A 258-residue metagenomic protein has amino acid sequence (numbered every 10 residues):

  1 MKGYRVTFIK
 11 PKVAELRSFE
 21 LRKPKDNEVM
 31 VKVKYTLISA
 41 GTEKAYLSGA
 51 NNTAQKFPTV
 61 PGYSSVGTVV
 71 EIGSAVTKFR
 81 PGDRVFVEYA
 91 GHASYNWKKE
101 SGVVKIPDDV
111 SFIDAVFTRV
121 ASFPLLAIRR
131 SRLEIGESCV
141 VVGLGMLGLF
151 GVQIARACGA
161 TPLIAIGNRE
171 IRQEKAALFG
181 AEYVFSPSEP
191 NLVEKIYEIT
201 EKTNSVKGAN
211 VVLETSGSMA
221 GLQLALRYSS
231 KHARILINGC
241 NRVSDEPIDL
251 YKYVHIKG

Functional and structural regions predicted by a protein language model:
R22-I38, G49-G91: Glycine-rich beta-strand-centered segment in the early N-terminal region that forms part of a ligand/cofactor-binding
F79-R80, L133, S229: Short, well-ordered loop/turn sites that connect or cap secondary structure elements
R84, S138, A233-I235: Short glycine-centered segments of the SAM/dcSAM-binding site in methyltransferase folds
F86, N210-L213: N-terminal Rossmann-like NAD(P) cofactor-binding module of classical short-chain dehydrogenase/reductase
E88-E100: A structural motif shared across PLP-dependent enzymes of the aminotransferase-like
S111-P190: Mid-domain Rossmann-like dinucleotide-binding core that forms the NAD(H)/NADP(H) cofactor-binding site
N191-V206: Short amphipathic alpha-helix with an adjacent loop that forms part of the alpha/beta core around
M219-G258: Glycine-rich phosphate-binding loop and adjacent beta-alpha segment of Rossmann(oid) nucleotide-cofactor-binding
